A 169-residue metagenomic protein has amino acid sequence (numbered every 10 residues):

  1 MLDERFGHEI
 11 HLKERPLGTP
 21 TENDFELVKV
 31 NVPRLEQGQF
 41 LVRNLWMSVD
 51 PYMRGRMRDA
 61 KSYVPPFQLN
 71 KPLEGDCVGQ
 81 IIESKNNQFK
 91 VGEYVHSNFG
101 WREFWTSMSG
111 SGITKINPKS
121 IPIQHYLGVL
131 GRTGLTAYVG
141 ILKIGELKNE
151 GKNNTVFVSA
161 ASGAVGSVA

Functional and structural regions predicted by a protein language model:
D3-I10: Short structural boundary motif marking the start of a folded domain
H8, Q39-L41, N154-T155: Residues that mark the start of a beta-strand
E9, N44, A137: Terminal peptide-recognition signature
T19-N31: Short glycine/threonine/proline-enriched tight-turn/helix- or strand-capping micro-motif at secondary-structure
N31-V49, M57-W101: Glycine-rich beta-strand-centered segment in the early N-terminal region that forms part of a ligand/cofactor-binding
G75-Q80, V91-F157: NAD(P)H dinucleotide-binding glycine-rich loop of Rossmann-like/cofactor-binding domains, especially the beta1-alpha1
A160-A161: NAD(P)H cofactor-binding loop motif with strongest signal on the N-terminal glycine-rich segment
G166-S167: N-terminal Rossmann-fold NAD(P) dinucleotide-binding loop
